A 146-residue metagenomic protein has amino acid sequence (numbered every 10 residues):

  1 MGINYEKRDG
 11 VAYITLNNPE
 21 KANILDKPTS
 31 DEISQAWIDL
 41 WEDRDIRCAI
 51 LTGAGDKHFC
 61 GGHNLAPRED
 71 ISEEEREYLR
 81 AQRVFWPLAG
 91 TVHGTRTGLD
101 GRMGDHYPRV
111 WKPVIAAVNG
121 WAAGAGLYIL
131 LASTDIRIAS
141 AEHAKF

Functional and structural regions predicted by a protein language model:
M1-K57, E69-E77: Conserved CoA-thioester-binding segment of acyl-CoA-metabolizing enzymes
I14, L51, N64, I129-L131: Hydrophobic/aromatic residues within transmembrane alpha-helices of multi-pass small-molecule transporters
N23, A66, A139: Nucleotide phosphate-binding site architecture
S30-S34, I38-W41, L65-N119: An acidic, glycine-rich surface segment that forms the CoA-thioester-binding/catalytic face of crotonase-fold enzymes
D56-C60, A123: Short, active-site-adjacent cap segments at secondary-structure transitions
G61-G62, H143: Conserved catalytic-core motifs of eukaryotic protein kinase domains, centered on the activation segment
G101-F146: Glycine-rich beta-to-alpha active-site loop
